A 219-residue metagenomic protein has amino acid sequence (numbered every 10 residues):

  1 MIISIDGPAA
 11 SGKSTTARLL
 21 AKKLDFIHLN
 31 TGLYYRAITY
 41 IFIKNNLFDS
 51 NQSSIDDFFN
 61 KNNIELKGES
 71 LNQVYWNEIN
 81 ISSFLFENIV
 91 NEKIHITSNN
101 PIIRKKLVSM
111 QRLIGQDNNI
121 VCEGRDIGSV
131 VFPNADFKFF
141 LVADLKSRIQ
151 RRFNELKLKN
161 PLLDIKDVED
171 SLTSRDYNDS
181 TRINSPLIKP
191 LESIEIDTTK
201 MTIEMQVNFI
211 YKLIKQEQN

Functional and structural regions predicted by a protein language model:
I3-I5: Hydrophobic anchor at the beta1->P-loop junction of P-loop NTPases
A9: The conserved Walker
K13: Conserved lysine of the Walker
T16: Hydrophobic positions on the alpha1 helix immediately C-terminal to the Walker A/P-loop
K23-E87: N-terminal phosphate/diphosphate-binding loop that engages ATP/GTP or pyrophosphate donors across diverse enzyme folds
F58, L66-G68, Y75-N77, Q111-N118 (+3 more regions): Small-molecule kinase domains that catalyze NTP-dependent phosphoryl transfer to phosphate-bearing small molecules
L85-K159: ATP-dependent NMP and nucleoside kinases share a basic, alpha-helical "lid"
F209-E217: C-terminal alpha-helix
